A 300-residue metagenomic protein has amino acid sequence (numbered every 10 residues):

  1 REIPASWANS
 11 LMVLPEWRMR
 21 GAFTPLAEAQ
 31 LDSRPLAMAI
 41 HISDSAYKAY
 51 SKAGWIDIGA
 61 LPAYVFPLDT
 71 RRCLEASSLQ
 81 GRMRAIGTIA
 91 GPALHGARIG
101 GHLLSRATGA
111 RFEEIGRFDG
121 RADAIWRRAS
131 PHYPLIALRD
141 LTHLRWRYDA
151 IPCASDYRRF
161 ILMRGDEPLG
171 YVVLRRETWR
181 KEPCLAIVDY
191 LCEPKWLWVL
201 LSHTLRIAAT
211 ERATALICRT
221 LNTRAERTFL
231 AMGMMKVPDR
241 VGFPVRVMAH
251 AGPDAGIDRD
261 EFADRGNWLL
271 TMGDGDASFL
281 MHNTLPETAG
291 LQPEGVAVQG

Functional and structural regions predicted by a protein language model:
R1, M19-G21, S51-K52: Short, conserved acidic/polar surface loops in the N-terminal third of protein domains
R1, T24-A27, A46: Catalytic micro-motifs at enzyme active sites that drive phosphoryl/nucleotidyl and oxygen chemistry
R1-P15, A110-C192: A conserved beta-strand-loop-helix scaffold within acyl/acetyltransferase catalytic domains
V13-S33, P194-I207: Conserved acetyl-CoA-binding loop-helix of GNAT-fold acetyltransferases
W17-R20, D44, D119, D123 (+1 more regions): Serine-centered coil/turn micro-motif
L36-I99, R147-I151, R158, R164 (+2 more regions): Active-site/acyl-donor-binding loops of N-acyltransferases
R82-P92, F118-I125, D140, L200: Alpha-helical structural motif
A97-F112: Low-complexity, charge- and small-residue-enriched intrinsically disordered regions
